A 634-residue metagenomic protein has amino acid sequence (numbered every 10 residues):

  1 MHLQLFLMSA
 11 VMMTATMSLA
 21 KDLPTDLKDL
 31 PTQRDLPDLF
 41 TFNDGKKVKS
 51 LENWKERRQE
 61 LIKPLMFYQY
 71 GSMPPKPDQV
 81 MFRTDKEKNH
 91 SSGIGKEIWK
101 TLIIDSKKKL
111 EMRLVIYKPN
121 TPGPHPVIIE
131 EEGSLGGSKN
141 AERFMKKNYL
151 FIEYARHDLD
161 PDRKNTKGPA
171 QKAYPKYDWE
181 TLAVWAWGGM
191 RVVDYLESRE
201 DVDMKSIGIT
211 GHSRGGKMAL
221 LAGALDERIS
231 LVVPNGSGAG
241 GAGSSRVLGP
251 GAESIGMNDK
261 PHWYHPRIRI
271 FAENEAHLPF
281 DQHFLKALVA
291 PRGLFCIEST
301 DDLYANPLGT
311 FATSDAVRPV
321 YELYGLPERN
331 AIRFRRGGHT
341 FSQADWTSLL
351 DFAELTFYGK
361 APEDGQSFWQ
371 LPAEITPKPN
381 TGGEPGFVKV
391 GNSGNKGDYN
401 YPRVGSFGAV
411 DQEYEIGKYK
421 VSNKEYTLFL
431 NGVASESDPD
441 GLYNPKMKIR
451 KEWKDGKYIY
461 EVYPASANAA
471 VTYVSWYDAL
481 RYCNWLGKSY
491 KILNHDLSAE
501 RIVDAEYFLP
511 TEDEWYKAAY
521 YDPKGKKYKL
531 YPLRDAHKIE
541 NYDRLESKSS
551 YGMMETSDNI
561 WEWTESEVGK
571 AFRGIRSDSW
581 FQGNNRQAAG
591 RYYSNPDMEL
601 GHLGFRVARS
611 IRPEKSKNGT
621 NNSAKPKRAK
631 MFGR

Functional and structural regions predicted by a protein language model:
K21-R113, K118-G123, F284, A290-P379: Alpha/beta-hydrolase-fold serine-hydrolase catalytic core, especially in secreted/extracellular enzymes
G123, I129-S198, S244-R246: Cap/lid segment of the alpha/beta-hydrolase catalytic domain
K176, E500-I502, R534-S557, Y592-N595: Short, well-ordered junction/capping motifs at the entry into regular secondary structure
R191-G251: Primarily recognizes the serine-hydrolase "nucleophile elbow" in alpha/beta-hydrolase and SGNH/GDSL folds
G236-L285, N306-S314, V320-L326: Mobile cap/lid helix-loop segments that gate and shape the active-site cleft of serine hydrolases
G408-R534, G569, S610-P613: Active-site microenvironments of metalloenzymes and redox enzymes
K548-S549, V568-R634: Disulfide-stabilized, aromatic/cysteine-rich ligand-recognition loop
